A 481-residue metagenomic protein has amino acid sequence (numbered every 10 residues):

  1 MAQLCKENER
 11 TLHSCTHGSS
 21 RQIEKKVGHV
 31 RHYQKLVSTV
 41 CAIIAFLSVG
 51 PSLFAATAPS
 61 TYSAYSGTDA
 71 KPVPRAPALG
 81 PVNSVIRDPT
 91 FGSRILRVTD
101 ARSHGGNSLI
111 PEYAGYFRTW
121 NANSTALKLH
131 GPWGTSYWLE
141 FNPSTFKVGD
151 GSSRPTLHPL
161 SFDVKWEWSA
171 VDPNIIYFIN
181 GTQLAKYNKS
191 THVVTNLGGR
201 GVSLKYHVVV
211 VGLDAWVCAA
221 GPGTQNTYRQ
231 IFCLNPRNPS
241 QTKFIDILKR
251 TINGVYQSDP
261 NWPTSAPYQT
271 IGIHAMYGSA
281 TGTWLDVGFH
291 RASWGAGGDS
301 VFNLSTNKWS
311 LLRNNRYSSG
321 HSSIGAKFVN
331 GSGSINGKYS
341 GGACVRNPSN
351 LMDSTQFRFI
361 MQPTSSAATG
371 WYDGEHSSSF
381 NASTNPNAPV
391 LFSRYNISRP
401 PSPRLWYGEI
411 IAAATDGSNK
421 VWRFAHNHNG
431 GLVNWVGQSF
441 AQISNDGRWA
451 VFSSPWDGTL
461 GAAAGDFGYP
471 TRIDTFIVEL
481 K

Functional and structural regions predicted by a protein language model:
A64-R97: Blade/loop signatures of beta-propeller domains
A114-N123, L160-D172, K205-D214, A220-T224 (+5 more regions): Structural signature of eukaryotic scaffold interfaces centered on beta-propeller domains
A114-Y116, G134-Y177: Blade-loop segments of beta-propeller domains
L127-H130, Y177-F178, V217-A219, W284-G288 (+4 more regions): Residue position within the beta-strands of beta-propeller blades
T135-E140, T182-N188, T224-L234, A292-V301 (+3 more regions): Structural motif
L157-Q225, R229, D246-P263: Asp-box/WD-like beta-propeller blade repeats and closely related beta-sheet repeat scaffolds
R358-N429: Loop/turn-rich, solvent-exposed surfaces of beta-rich toroidal or solenoidal domains
G437-K481: Blade-level signature of beta-propeller repeat domains, shared across WD40, Kelch, NHL, RCC1 and BNR/Asp-box propellers
